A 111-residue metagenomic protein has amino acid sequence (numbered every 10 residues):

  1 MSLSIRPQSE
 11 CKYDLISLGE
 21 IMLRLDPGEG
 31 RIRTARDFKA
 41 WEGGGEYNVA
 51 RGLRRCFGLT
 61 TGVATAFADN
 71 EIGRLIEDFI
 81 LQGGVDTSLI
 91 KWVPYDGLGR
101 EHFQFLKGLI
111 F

Functional and structural regions predicted by a protein language model:
M1-D37: Positively charged, low-complexity intrinsically disordered leader regions
Y13-I16, G44, N48, E71 (+2 more regions): Conserved active-site and cofactor/substrate-binding residues in soluble primary-metabolism enzymes
R24-G28, C56, G83: Change "in soluble alpha/beta enzymes" to "in soluble alpha/beta proteins
R31-R51: Short catalytic helix/loop segments, enriched in acidic residues and glycine and frequently bearing histidine
K39, R54, G62-A64: Short, conserved beta-strand segments within well-ordered enzyme catalytic domains that often line or immediately flank
N48-T60: Alpha-helix C-terminal capping segments
T60-F111: Conserved N-terminal subdomain of the carbohydrate kinase-like
